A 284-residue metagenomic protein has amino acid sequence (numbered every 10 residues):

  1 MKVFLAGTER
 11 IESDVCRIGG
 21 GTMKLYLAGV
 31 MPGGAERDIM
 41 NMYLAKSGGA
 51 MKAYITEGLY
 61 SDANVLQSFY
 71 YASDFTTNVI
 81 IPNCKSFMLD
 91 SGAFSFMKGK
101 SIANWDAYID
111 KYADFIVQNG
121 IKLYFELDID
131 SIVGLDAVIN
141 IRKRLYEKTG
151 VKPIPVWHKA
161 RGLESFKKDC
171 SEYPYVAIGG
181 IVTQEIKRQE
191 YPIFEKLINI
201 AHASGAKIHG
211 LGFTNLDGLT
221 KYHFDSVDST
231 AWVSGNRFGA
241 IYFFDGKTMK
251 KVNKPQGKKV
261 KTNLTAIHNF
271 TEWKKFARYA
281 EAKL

Functional and structural regions predicted by a protein language model:
K2-K143, R278-L284: Non-catalytic, usually N-terminal nucleic-acid engagement modules in DNA/RNA processing proteins
E9, D38, R237-L284: C-terminal accessory extensions appended to soluble enzyme cores
G29-V30, E57, N64-D74, K122-Y146 (+3 more regions): Catalytic beta/alpha-barrel core
D90, P155, Y222: Conserved, mostly hydrophobic/aromatic
M97-K100, E164-F166, E185-I193, G235-D245: Short, charged, surface-exposed secondary-structure boundary motifs
V117, Y146-T149, H202: Anion (oxyanion) recognition and catalysis
E164-F166, T214-S226: Catalytic cores of alpha/beta
G180, G205-N215, S226-A231: Glycine-rich anion-binding loop/nest that anchors nucleotide
